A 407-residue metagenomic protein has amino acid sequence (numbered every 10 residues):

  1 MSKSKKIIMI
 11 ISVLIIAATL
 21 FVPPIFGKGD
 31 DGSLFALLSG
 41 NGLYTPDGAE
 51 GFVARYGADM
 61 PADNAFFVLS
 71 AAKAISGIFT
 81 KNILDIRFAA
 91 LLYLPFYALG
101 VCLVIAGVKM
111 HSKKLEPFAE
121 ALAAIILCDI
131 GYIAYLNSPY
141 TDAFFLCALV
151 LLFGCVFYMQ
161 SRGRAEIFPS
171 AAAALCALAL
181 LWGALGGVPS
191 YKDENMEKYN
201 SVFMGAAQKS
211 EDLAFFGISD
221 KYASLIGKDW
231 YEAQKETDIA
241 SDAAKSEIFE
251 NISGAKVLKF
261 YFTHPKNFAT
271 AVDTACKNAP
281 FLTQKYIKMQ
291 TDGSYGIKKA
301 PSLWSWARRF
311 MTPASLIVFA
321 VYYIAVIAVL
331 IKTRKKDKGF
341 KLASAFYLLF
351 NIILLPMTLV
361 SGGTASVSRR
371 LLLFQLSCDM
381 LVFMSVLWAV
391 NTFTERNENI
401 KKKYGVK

Functional and structural regions predicted by a protein language model:
K5-D47, C176-G187: Transmembrane signal-anchor helices characteristic of membrane glycosylation enzymes that use polyprenol
L38-V53, K192-G293: Membrane-proximal stem/loop segments at transmembrane-domain junctions that anchor or position
G48-R87: Short hydrophobic/aromatic helix or loop-helix immediately within or flanking a transmembrane segment in polytopic
T80-Y97, A275-Y347: Membrane-interface anchor segments at the N-terminal boundary of transmembrane helices in multi-pass membrane enzymes
N82, I86, A90, L122-L146: Aromatic- and kink-enriched transmembrane "portal" helix at the membrane-lumen/periplasm boundary that abuts
L91-K113: Transmembrane-helix motifs of polytopic, lipid-linked glycan transferases
E116-C128, K338-L359: Transmembrane alpha-helix segments characteristic of polytopic inner-membrane glycan-assembly/cell-envelope
F144-Q160: Specific aromatic-rich, kink-prone transmembrane helix
